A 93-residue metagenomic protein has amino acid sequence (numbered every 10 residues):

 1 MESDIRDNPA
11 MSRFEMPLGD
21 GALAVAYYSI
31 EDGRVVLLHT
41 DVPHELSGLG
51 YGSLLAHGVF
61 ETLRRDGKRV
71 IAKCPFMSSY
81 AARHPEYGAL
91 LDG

Functional and structural regions predicted by a protein language model:
M1-D7: Conserved N-terminal entry element of GNAT/NAT acetyltransferase domains
N8-A10, E31: Structural motif
S12-L23: Conserved beta-hairpin
L18, H39-T40: Residue-level recognition of conserved beta-strand positions in structured domain cores
A26-V35: A conserved beta-strand-loop-helix scaffold within acyl/acetyltransferase catalytic domains
D41-S47: A short, internal acetyl-CoA/4′-phosphopantetheine-binding micro-motif in the GNAT/acyltransferase core
G48-F60: Conserved acetyl-CoA-binding loop-helix of GNAT-fold acetyltransferases
E61-G93: C-terminal structural segments of small proteins and small subunits
